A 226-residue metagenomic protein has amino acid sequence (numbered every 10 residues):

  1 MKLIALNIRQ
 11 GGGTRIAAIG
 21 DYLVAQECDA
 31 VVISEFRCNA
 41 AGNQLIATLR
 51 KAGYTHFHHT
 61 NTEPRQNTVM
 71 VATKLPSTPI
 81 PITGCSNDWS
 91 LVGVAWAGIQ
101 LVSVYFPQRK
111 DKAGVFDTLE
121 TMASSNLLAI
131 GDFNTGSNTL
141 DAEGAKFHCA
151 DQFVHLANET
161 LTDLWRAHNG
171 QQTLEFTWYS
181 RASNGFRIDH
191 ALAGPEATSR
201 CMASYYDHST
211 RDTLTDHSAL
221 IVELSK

Functional and structural regions predicted by a protein language model:
M1-Y22, V69-K226: Active-site regions of metal-assisted phosphoester/phosphodiester hydrolases, unifying DNase/endonuclease modules
K2, T14-T83: Active-site surface patch of divalent metal-dependent phosphodiester/phosphate bond hydrolases
